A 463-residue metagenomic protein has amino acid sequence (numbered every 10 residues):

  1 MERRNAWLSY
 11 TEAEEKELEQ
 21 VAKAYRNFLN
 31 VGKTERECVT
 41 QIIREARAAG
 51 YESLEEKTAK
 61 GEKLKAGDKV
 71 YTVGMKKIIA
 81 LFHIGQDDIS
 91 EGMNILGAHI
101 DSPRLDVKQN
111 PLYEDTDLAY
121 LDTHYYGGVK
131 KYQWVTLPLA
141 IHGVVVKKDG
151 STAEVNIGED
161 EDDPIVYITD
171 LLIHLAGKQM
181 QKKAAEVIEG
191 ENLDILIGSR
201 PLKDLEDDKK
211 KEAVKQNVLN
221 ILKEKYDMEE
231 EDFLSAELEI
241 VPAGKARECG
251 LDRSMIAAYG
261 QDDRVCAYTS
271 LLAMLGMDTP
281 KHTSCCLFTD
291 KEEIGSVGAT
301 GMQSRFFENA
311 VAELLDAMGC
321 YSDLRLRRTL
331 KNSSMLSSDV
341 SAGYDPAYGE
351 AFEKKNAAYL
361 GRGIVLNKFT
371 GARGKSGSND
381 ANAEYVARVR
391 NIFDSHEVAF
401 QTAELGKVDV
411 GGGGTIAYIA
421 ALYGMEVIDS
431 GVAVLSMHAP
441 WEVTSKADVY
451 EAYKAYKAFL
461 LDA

Functional and structural regions predicted by a protein language model:
M1-A463: N-terminal hydrophobic/helix-forming segments and targeting peptides
